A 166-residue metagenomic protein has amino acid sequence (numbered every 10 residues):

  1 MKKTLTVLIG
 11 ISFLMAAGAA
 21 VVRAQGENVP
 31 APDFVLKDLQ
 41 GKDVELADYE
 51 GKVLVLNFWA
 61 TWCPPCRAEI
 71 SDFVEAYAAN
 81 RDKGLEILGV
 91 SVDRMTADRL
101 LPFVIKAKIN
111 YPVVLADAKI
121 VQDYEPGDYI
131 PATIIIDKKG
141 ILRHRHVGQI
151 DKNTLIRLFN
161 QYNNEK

Functional and structural regions predicted by a protein language model:
M1-I9: Bacterial N-terminal signal peptides that target proteins for export
L8-A16: Bacterial N-terminal signal peptides
A20-L46: N-terminal "domain-start" segment that seeds a small globular fold
A31-P32, L54, I130-P131: Short loop/turn microsegments at loop-to-beta-strand junctions
E50, F58-E75: Conserved redox-active cysteine motifs that mediate thiol-disulfide chemistry, especially di-cysteine Cys-X(1-2)-Cys
R67-A107, A118-D123: Structural microenvironment flanking redox-active thiols in thiol-disulfide oxidoreductases
P102-I109, L115-N160: Thiol/disulfide oxidoreductase modules built on the thioredoxin-like
